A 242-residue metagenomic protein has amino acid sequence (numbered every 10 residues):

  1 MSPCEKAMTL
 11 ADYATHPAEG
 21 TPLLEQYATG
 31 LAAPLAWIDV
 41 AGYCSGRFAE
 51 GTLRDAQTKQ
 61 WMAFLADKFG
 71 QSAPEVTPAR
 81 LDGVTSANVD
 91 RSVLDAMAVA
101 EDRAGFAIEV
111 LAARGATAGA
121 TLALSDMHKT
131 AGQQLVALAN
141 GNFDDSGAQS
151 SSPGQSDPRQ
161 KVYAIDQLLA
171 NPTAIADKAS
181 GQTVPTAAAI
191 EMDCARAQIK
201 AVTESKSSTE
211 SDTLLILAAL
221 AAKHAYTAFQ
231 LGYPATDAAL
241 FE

Functional and structural regions predicted by a protein language model:
M1-E242: All-alpha RGS (Regulator of G-protein Signaling) helical domain and cognate RGS-like helical scaffolds
